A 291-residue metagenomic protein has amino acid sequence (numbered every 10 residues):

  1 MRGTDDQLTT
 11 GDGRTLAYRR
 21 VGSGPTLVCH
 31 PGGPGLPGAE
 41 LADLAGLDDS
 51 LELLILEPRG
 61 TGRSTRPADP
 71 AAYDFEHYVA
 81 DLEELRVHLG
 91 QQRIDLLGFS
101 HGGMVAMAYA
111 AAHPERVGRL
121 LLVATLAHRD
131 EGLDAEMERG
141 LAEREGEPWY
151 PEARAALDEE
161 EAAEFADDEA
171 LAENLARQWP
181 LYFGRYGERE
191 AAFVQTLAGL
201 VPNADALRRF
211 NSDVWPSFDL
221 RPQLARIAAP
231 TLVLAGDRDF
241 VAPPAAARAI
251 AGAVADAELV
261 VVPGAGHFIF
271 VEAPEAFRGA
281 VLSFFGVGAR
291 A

Functional and structural regions predicted by a protein language model:
Q7-P67, A71, L85: Conserved HGGG/HGGXW glycine-rich cap/lid loop of the alpha/beta-hydrolase fold
P58-H101, G279: Active-site loop/oxyanion-hole signature of alpha/beta-hydrolase fold enzymes
Q92-E136: Conserved hydrolase catalytic core segment
L121-E161: Flexible "cap/lid" loop of the alpha/beta hydrolase fold
L141, E152-P222, A229: Alpha/beta-hydrolase
I227, V233-A235: Short beta-strand/loop motif that positions the catalytic acidic residue of the alpha/beta-hydrolase fold
R238-A242: Acidic catalytic loop of the alpha/beta-hydrolase fold
A257-A291: Catalytic active-site module of serine/aspartate enzymes centered on a nucleophile-bearing elbow/loop
